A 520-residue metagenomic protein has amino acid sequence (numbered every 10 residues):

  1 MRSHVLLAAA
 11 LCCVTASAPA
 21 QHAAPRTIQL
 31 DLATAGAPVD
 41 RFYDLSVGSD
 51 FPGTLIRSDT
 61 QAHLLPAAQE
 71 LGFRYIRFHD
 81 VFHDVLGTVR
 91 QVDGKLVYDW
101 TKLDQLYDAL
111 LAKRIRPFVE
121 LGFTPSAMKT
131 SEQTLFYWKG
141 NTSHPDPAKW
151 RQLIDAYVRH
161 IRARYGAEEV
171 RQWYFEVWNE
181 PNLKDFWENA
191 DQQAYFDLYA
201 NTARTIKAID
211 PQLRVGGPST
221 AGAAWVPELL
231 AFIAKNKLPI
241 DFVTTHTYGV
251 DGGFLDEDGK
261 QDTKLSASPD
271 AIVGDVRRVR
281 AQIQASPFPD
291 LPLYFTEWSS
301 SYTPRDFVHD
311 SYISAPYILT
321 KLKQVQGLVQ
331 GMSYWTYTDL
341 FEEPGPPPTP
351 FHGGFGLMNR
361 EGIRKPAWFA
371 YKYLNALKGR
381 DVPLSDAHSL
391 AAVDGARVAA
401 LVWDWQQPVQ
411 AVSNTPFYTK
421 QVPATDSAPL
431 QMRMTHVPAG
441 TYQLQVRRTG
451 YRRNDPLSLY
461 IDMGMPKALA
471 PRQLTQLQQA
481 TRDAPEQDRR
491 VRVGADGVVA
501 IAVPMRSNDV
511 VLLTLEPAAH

Functional and structural regions predicted by a protein language model:
H4-T15: Bacterial N-terminal signal peptides
C13, A18-Y174, N189-G222, L238 (+4 more regions): Non-catalytic accessory regions flanking glycosidase/transglycosidase catalytic cores in CAZymes
G53, F82-T88, S126, W178-K184 (+3 more regions): Conserved radical SAM core fold
I76-F78, Y174-W178, F242-Y248: Non-cysteine beta-strand/loop elements that form the S-adenosyl-L-methionine
V89-V92, K139-S143, K184-E188, Q261-L265 (+1 more regions): A short, mixed-charge helix-start or loop-turn motif at secondary-structure junctions
S126-K129, G253-F254, Y302-T303, T336-G345: Flexible glycine/acidic-rich beta-alpha junction loops that bind and position SAM and/or redox cofactors in anaerobic
W178-N179, H246, T296, W335: Alpha/beta-hydrolase-fold catalytic nucleophile elbow
D191-Q330, T349-P350: Noncatalytic carbohydrate-binding groove/subsite architecture in carbohydrate-active enzymes
